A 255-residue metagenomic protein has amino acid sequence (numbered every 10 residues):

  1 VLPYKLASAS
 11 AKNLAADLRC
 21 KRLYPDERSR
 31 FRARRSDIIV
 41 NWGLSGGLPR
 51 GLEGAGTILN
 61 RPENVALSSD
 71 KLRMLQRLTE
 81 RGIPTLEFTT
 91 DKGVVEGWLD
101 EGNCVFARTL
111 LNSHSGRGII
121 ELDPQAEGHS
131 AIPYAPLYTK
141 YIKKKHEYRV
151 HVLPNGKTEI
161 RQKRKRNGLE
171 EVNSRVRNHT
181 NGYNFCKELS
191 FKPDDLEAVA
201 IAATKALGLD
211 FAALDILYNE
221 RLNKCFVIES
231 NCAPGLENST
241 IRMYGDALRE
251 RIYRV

Functional and structural regions predicted by a protein language model:
V1-S8, K12, R30-S36, G46 (+4 more regions): Active-site nucleotide/adenylate-binding loops and adjacent lid/helix of ATP-dependent enzymes
S10-L23: A short, Lys/Arg-enriched amphipathic alpha-helix followed by its capping loop at the start of a domain
C20-R32: A short beta-strand-loop structural module common to alpha/beta enzyme folds
V105, E159, A212, K224-I228: Protein kinase-like catalytic core scaffold
E159-N178: Histidine/lysine/aspartate-rich catalytic loop segments that bind and position anionic ligands
S174-K192: Short histidine-centered catalytic/ligand-binding loop motif
F191, K205-L209, Y218-V255: C-terminal active-site "lid" helix and adjoining low-complexity regulatory extension at the edge of ATP-using catalytic
L214-I216: Hydrophobic residue at the +6 position relative to the catalytic HRD Asp in the kinase catalytic loop
